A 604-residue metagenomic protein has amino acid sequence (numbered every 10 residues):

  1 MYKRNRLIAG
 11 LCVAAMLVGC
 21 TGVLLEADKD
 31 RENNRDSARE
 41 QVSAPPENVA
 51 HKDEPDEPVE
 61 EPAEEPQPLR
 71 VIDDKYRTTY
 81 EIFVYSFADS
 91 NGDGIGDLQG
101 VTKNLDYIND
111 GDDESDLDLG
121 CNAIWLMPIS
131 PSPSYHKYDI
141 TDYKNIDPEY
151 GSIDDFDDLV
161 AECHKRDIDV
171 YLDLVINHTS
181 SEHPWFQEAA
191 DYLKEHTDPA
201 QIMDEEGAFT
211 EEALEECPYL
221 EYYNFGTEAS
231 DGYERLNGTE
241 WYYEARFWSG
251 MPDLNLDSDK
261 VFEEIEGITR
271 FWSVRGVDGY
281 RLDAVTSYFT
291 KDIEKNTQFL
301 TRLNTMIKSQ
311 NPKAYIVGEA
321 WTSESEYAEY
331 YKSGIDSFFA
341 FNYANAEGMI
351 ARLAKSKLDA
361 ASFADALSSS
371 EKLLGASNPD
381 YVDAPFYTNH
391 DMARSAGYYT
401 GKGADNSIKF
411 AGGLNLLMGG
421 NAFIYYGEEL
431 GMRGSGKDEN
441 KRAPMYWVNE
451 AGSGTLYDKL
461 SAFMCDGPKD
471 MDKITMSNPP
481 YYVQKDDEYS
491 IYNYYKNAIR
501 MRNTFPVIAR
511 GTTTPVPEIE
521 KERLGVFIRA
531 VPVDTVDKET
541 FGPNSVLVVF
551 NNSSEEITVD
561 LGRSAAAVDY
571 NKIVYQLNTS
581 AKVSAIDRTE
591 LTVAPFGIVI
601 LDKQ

Functional and structural regions predicted by a protein language model:
Y2-I8: Bacterial N-terminal signal peptides that target proteins for export
A15-L17: Hydrophobic core
C20-E40: Sec-dependent signal peptide cleavage junction
L24-D28, E61-K260, V274, R281 (+2 more regions): Acidic/aromatic-lined carbohydrate-recognition and catalytic surfaces of CAZymes acting on diverse glycans
E182, Q187-E188, Y192-K194, D198-L220 (+3 more regions): Conserved alpha/beta catalytic core and glycan-binding cleft of carbohydrate-active enzymes
F386, G401-V546, N552-T558: Loop/helix patches that line or flank the sugar-binding groove of alpha-linked glycan CAZymes
E556-S580: Beta-strand-rich binding/interaction modules
A585-Q604: C-terminal beta-strand-rich structural cap/linker in extracellular carbohydrate-active enzymes
